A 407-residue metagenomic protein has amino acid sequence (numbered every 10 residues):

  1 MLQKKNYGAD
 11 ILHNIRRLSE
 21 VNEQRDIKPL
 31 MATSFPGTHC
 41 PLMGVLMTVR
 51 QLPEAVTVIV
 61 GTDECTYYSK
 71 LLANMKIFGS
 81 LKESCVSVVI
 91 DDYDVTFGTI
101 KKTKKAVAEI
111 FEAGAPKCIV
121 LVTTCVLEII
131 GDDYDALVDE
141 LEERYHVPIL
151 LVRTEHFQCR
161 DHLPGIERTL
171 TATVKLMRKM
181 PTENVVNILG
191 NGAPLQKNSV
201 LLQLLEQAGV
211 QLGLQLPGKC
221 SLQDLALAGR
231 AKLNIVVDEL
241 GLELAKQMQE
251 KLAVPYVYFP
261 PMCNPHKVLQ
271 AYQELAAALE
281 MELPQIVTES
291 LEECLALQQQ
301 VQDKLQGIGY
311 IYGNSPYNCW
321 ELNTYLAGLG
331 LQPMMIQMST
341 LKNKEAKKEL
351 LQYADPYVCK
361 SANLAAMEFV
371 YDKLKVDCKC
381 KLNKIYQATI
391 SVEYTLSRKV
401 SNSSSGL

Functional and structural regions predicted by a protein language model:
M1-L407: An N-terminal assembly and electron-transfer interface module characteristic of large anaerobic redox and radical
